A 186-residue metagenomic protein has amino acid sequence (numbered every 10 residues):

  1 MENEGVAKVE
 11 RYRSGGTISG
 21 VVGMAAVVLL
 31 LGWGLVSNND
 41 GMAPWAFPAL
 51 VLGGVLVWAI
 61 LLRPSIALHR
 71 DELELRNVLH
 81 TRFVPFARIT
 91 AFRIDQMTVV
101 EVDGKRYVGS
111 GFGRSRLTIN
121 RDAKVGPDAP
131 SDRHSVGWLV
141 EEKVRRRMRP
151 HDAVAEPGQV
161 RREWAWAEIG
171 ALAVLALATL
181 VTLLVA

Functional and structural regions predicted by a protein language model:
M1-N39, E142-A186: N-terminal membrane-targeting/pre-transmembrane regions
V28-L29, A46-L61, L175-L177: Single-pass alpha-helical transmembrane signal-anchor segments
V36, D40-G41, A67-H69: Short, compositionally biased leader-like segments
D40-M42, F47, E72: Short, basic, glycine/proline-bearing loop/turn elements
A43-W45, I60, I66, S110: Short leucine-rich amphipathic alpha-helices used at interfaces
G53-I94: Conserved beta-hairpin
V84-S115: Acidic, Ser/Thr-rich low-complexity segments on the non-lumenal side of membrane proteins
R106-G158: A membrane-cytosol interface segment of integral membrane proteins
